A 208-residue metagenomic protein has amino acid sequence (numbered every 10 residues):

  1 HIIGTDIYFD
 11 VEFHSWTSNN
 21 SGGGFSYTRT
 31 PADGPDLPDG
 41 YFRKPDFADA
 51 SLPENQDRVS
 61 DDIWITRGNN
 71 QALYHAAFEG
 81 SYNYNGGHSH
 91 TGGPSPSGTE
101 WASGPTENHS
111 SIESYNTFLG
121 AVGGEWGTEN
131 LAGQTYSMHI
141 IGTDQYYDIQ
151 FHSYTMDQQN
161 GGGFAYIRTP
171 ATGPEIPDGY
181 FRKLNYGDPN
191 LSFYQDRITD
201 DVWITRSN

Functional and structural regions predicted by a protein language model:
H1, S18, G24-A132, N160 (+1 more regions): N-terminal "domain-start" segment
H1-I2, Y136-I140: Short conserved beta-strand and strand-loop elements enriched in small hydrophobics with frequent Asp/Gly
T5-D10, T143-D148: Short coil-to-beta-strand transition motifs
F9, G23, G162: Residue-level signal for beta-strand positions within conserved beta-sheet cores that form or flank
E12-H14, S137-H139, Q150-H152: Residues within well-ordered beta-strands of beta-sheet-rich folds
H14-S21, H152-G161: Short, exposed beta-strand-loop hairpins at the edges of beta-sheets in extracellular/periplasmic proteins
T17, G142-T143: Short loop/turn positions at the edges of beta-strands in beta-sheet-rich folds
Y27, Y146-Y147, Y154, Y166: Aromatic side chains
